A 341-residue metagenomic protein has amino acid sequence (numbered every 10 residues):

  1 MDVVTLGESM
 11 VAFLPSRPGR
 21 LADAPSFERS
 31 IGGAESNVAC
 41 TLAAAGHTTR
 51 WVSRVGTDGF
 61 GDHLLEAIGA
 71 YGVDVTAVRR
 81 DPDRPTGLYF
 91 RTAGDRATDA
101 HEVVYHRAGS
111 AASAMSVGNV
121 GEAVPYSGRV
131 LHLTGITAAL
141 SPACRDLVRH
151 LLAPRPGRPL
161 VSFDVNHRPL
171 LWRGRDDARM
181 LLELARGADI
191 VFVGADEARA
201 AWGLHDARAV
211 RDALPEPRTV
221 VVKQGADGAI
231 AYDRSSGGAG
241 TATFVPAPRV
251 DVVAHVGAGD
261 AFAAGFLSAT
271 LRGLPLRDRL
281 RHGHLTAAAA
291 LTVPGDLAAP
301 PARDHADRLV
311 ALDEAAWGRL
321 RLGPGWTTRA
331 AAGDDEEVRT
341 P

Functional and structural regions predicted by a protein language model:
M1-R20: Positively charged, low-complexity intrinsically disordered leader regions
D2-V4, H205-P341: Conserved phosphate-binding/catalytic region of the ribokinase-like
P18-A39: Short catalytic helix/loop segments, enriched in acidic residues and glycine and frequently bearing histidine
N37-T48, A269-R272: Alpha-helix C-terminal capping segments
T48-G135, D307-T340: Conserved N-terminal subdomain of the carbohydrate kinase-like
T48-T49, V75, P159-V161, V220: Hydrophobic anchor at the start of a short beta-strand that flanks the dinucleotide cofactor-binding loop
A123-V124, E183-L184, A213: Structural alpha-helical scaffold elements that stabilize or flank donor/cofactor-binding regions in carbohydrate
V130, I136-V210, D227-A229, R234-S235: Conserved beta-alpha-beta core of the PfkB/ribokinase-like small-molecule kinase fold
